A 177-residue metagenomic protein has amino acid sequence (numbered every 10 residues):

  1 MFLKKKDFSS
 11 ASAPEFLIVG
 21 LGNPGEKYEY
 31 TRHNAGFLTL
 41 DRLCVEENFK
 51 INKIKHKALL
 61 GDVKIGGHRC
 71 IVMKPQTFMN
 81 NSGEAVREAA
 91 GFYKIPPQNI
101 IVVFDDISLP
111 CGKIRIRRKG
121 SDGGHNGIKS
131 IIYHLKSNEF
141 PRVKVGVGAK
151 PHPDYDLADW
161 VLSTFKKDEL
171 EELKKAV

Functional and structural regions predicted by a protein language model:
M1-K119, K129, Y133, S137-V143 (+2 more regions): Nucleotide and nucleotide-moiety/phosphate-recognizing core
G124-G127: Hydrophobic alpha-helical segments within soluble ligand-binding/sensing domains
S163-V177: A charged, well-structured terminal subsegment
